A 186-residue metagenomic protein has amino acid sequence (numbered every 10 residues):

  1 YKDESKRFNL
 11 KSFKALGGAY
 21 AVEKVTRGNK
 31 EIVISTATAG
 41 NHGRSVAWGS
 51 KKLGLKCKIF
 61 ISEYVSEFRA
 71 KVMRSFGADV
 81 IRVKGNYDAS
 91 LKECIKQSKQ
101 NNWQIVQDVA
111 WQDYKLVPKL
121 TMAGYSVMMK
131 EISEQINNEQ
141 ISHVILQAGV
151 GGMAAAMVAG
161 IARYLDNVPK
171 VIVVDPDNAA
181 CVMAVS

Functional and structural regions predicted by a protein language model:
Y1-S186: PLP-dependent amino-acid enzyme catalytic core
